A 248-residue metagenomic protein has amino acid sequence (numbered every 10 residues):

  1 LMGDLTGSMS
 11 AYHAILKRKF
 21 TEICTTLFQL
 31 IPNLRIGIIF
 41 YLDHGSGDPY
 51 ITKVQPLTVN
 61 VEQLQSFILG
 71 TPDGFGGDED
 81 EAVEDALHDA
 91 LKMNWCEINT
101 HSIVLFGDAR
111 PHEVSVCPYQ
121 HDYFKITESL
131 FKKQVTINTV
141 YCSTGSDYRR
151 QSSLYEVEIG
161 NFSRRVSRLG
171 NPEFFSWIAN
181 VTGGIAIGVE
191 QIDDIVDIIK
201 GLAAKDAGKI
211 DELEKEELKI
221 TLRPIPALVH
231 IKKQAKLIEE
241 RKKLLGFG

Functional and structural regions predicted by a protein language model:
M2-G248: Divalent cation-coordinating acidic motifs and surrounding scaffolds that mediate Ca2+/Mg2+/Mn2+/Zn2+-dependent binding
